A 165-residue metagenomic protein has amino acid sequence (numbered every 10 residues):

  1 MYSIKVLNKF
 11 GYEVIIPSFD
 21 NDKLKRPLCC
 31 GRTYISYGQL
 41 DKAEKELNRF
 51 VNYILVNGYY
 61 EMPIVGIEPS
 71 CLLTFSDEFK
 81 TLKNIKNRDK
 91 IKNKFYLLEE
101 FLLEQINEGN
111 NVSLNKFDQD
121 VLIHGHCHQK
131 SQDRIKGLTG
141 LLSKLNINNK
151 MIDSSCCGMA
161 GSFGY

Functional and structural regions predicted by a protein language model:
M1-Y165: Iron-sulfur cluster-binding electron-transfer modules in prokaryotic oxidoreductases
